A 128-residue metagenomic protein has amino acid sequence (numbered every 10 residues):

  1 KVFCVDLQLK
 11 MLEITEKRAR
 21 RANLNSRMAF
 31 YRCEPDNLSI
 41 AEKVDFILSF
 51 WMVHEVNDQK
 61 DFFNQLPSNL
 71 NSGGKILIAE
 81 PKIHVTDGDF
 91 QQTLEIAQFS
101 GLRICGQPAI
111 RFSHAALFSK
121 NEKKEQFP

Functional and structural regions predicted by a protein language model:
K1-L38: Class I SAM-dependent methyltransferase SAM/SAH-binding core
V2, I76-L77: A short hydrophobic/small-residue beta-strand
R20-N25, S72-G73, G101: Short helix-capping segments at alpha-helix termini
D45-Q59: A short SAM/SAH-binding and catalytic strip from SAM-dependent methyltransferases
K60-K75: A short glycine-rich, Lys/Arg-flanked "PGG" loop and its adjoining helix->strand segment in the class I
L77-G106: Conserved class I S-adenosyl-L-methionine
S100-P128: Core SAM-dependent methyltransferase catalytic element
